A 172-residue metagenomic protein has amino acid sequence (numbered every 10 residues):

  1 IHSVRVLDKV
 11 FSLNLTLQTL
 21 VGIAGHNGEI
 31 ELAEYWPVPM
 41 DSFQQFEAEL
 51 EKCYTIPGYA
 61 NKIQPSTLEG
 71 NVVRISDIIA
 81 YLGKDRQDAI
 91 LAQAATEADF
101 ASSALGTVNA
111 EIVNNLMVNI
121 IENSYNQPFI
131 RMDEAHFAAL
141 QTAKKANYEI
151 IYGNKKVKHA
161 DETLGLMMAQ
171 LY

Functional and structural regions predicted by a protein language model:
I1: Active-site-proximal cofactor/substrate-binding loop regions of enzyme domains
V6-Y172: Histidine-centered, transition-metal-coordinating active-site segments
